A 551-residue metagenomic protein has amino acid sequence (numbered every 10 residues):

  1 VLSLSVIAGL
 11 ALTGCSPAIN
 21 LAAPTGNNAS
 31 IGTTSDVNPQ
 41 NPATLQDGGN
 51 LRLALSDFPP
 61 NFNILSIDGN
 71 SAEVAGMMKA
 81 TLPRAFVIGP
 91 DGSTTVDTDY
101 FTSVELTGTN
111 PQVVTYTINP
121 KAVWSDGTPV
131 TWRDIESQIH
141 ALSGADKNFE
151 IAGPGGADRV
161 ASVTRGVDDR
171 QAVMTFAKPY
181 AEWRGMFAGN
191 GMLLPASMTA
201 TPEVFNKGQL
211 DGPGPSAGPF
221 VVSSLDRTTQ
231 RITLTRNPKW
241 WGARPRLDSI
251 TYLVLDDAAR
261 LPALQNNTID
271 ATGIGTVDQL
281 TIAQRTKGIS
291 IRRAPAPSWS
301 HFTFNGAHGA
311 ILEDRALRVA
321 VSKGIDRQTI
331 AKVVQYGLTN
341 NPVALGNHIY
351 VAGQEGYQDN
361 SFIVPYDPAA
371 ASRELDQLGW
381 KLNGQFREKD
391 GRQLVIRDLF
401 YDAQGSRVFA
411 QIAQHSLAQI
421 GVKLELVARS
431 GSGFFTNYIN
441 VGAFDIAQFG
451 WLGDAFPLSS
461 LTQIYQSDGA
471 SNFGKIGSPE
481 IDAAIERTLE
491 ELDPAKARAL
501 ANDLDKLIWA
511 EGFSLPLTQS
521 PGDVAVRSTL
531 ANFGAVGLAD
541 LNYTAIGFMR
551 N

Functional and structural regions predicted by a protein language model:
P39, T44, A331, K423-F435 (+2 more regions): Extracytoplasmic/peripheral linker and loop segments enriched in polar/acidic and small residues with frequent Thr/Pro
Q46, T117, A152-A200: Surface-exposed binding/hinge segments that line and control ligand-binding clefts or catalytic entry sites
L51-T109, H140, P215: N-terminal lobe/hinge region of extracytoplasmic solute-binding protein
A188-A243, S249: Gly/Pro-rich hinge or "lid" segments in bacterial periplasmic/extracellular proteins
R227-T229, K381-G453: Ligand/substrate-recognition segments at binding pockets and active sites
T235, D314-H415, R550: Append "and occasionally in soluble cytosolic enzymes with long acidic Gly/Pro-rich linkers
N237-I282, P297, K423-E425, G431: Ligand-site clamp/hinge motif
V524-N551: Long beta-strand-rich cores associated with HINT superfamily self-processing modules
